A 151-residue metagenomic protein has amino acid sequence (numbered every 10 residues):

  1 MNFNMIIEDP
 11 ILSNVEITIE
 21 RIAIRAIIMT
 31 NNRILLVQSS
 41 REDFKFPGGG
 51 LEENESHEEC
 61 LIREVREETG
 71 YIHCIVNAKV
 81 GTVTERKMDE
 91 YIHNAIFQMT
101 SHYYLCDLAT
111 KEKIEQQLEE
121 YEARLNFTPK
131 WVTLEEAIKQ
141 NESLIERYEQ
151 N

Functional and structural regions predicted by a protein language model:
M1-R25, N31: Acidic, metal-coordinating catalytic segment for phosphate/diphosphate chemistry, firing primarily on the Nudix
T18, F44-K45, V83-M88: Short, solvent-exposed loop/turn segments at secondary-structure junctions
R21, M29, R41, F46 (+2 more regions): Short connector loops at helix/strand junctions that flank enzyme active sites, especially segments positioning acidic
M29-I72: Conserved Nudix-box catalytic region and its N-terminal flanking loop in Nudix hydrolases and closely related
D43-F44, E112-N151: Nudix hydrolase/Nudix homology domain
I72-T82: A short coil-to-beta-strand element that immediately follows conserved catalytic motifs
R86-Q116, K130: Active-site-adjacent beta-strand/loop module that shapes the phosphate/pyrophosphate-binding cleft
